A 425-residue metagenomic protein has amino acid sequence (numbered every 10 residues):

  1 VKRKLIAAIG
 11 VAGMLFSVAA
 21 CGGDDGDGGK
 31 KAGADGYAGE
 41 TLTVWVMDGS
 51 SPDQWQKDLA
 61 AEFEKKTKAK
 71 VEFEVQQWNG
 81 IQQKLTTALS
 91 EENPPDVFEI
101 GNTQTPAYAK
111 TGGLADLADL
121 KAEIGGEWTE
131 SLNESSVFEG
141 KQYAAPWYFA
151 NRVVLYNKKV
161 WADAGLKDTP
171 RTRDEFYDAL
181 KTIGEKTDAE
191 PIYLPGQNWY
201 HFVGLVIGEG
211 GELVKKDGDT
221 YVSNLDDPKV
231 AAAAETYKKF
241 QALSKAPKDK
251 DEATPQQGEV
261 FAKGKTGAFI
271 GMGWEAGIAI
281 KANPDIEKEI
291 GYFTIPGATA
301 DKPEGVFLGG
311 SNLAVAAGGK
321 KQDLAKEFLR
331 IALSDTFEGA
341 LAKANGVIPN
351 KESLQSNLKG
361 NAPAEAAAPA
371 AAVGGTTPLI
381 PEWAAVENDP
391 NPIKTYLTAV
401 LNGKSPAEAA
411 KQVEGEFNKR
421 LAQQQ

Functional and structural regions predicted by a protein language model:
R3-V11, L15-A107, K250, P284 (+5 more regions): Conserved N-terminal structural module of periplasmic/extracytoplasmic solute-binding proteins
G36, N102-R152, Y177, E185 (+2 more regions): Hinge/lid segment of periplasmic solute-binding proteins
E62-W128, V137, A162-G165, R171 (+4 more regions): Extracytoplasmic "Venus flytrap"/periplasmic binding protein-like
K70, A162, V373-Q425: Conserved C-terminal helix/tail region of periplasmic/extracytoplasmic solute-binding proteins
Y108-G113, L132-D168, P195-D219, F307-V315 (+1 more regions): Periplasmic solute-binding protein
E134-S135, F293, A342-D389: Long, aromatic- and glycine/proline-rich binding clefts that accommodate carbohydrate-like moieties
L180-K181, T220-K250: Glycine-centered hinge/linker elements that transmit conformational signals in sensory and ligand-binding systems
E235-K321: Extracytoplasmic/periplasmic substrate-binding proteins
